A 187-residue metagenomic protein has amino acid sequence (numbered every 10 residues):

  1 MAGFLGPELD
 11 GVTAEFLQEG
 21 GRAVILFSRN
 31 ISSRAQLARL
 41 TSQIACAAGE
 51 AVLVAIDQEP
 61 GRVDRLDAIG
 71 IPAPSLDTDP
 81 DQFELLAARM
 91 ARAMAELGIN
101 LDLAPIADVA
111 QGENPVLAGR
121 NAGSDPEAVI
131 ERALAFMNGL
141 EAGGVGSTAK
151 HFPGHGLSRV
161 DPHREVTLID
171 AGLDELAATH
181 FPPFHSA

Functional and structural regions predicted by a protein language model:
M1, A87-E96, M137-A142, D174-A177: Short, mixed-charge, low-aromatic patches
A2-P7, F27-R29: Structural motif
F4-L17, F83-A93, A178-F184: Short, acidic/polar
E19-L40, I44-E131, H151, L157-D170: Enzymes and membrane/adaptor proteins characterized by extended Gly/Ser/Thr/Asp/Glu-rich, aromatic-dotted
E127-R132, A178-P182: Active-site glycine-rich loop that binds ribose-phosphate moieties when present
M137-P153, R159-P162, G172-A187: Phosphate/pyrophosphate-binding betaalpha-module
